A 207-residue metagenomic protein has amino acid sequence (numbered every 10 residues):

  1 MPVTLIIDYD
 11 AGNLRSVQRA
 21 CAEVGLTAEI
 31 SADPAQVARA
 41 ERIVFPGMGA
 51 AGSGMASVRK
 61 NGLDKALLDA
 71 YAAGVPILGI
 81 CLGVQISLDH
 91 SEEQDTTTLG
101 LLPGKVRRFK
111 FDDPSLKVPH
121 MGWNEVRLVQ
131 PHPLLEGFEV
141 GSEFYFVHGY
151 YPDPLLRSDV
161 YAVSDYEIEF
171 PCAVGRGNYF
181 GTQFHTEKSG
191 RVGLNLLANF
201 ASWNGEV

Functional and structural regions predicted by a protein language model:
M1-L5: Extreme N-terminal starter segment of soluble prokaryotic enzymes
T27, R42, P76-L78, E143: Structural signature of beta-strand start/N-cap positions in the alpha/beta core of ABC transporter nucleotide-binding
A28-R39: Short acidic low-complexity segments
G49-M121, A198: Cysteine-nucleophile active-site neighborhood
D89-Y166: Pocket-forming structural segment of enzyme catalytic cores
G141, G175-F180: Beta-strand-turn-beta hairpins that frame and shape the catalytic cleft of phosphate-ester-processing enzymes
I168-G175: Short, surface-exposed beta-strand/loop micro-motifs that present aromatic residues
T182-V207: Acyltransferase
